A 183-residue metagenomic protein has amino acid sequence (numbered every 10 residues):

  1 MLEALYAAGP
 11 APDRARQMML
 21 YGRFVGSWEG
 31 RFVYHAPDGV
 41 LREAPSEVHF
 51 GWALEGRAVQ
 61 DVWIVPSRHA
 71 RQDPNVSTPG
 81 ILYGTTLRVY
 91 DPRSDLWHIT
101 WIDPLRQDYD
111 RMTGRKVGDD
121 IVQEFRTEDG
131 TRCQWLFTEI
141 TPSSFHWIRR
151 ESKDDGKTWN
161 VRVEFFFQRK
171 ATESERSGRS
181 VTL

Functional and structural regions predicted by a protein language model:
M1-L183: Hydrophobic small-molecule pocket/channel-lining residues, especially in calycin-type beta-barrels
